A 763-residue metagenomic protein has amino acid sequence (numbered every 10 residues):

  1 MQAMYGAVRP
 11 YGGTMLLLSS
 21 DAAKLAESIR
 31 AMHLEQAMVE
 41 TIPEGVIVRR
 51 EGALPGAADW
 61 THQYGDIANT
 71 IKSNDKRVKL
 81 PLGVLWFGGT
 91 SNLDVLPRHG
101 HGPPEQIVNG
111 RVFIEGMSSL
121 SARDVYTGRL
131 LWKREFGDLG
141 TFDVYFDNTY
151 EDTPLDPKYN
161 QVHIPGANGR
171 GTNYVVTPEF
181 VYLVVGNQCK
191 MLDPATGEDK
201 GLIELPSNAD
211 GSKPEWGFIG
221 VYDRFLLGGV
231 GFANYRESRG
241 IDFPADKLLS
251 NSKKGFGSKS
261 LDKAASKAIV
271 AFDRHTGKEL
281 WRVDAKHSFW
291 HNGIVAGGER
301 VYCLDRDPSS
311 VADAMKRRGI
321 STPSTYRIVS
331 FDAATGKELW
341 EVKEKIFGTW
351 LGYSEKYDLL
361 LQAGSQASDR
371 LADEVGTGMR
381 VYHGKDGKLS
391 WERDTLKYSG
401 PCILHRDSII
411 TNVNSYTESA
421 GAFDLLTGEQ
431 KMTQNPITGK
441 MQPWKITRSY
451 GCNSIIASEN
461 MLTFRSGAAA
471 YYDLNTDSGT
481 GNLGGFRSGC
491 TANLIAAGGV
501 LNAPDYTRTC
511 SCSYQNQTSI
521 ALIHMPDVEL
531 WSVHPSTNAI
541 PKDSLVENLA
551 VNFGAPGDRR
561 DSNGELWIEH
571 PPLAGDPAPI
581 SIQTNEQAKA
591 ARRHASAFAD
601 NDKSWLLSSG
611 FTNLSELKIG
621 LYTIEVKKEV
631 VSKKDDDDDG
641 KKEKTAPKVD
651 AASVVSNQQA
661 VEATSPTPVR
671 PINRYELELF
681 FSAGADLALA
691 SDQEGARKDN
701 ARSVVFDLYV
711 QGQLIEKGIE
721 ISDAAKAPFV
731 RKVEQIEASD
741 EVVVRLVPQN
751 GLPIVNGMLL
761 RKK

Functional and structural regions predicted by a protein language model:
Q2-G13: A short glycine-rich, Lys/Arg-flanked "PGG" loop and its adjoining helix->strand segment in the class I
M15, L530-D635, D639-A652, P666-K763: Compositionally biased, intrinsically disordered or flexible polar/acidic segments
A26-V48: Conserved Class I S-adenosyl-L-methionine
V48-P104, F113, D124-I164, D193 (+12 more regions): Aromatic (tryptophan-biased) beta-strands that constitute blades/sheets of beta-rich domains
P97-L120, Y145-K190, G211-I269, V283-I328 (+5 more regions): Repeat-blade elements of multi-bladed beta-propeller folds
G137-L139, S207-N208, H287-S288, I346-F347 (+4 more regions): A short acidic/small-residue loop/turn micro-motif
Q659-A660: Cationic, low-complexity basic patches in intrinsically disordered or flexible, solvent-exposed regions
